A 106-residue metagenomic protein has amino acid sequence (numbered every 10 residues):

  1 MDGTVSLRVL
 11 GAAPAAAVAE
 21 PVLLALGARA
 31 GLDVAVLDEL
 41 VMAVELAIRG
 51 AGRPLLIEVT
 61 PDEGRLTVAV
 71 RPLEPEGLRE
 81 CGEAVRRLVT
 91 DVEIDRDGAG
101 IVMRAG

Functional and structural regions predicted by a protein language model:
M1-V5, I48-G106: Conserved beta-strand-loop-beta-strand hairpin that lines the nucleotide-binding pocket of ATP/GTP-utilizing enzymes
D2-L32: Helix-loop-beta hinge of the Bergerat
A12, L40, L78-C81: The cytosolic transmitter module of two-component sensor histidine kinases
A15-V18, L40, T67: Residues in flexible loops and secondary-structure boundaries
E20, L32-E39, P72, M103-A105: Residue-level signal for functionally critical sites in structured catalytic/ligand-binding pockets
A30-L56: Conserved ATP-binding N-box helix of the HATPase_c
